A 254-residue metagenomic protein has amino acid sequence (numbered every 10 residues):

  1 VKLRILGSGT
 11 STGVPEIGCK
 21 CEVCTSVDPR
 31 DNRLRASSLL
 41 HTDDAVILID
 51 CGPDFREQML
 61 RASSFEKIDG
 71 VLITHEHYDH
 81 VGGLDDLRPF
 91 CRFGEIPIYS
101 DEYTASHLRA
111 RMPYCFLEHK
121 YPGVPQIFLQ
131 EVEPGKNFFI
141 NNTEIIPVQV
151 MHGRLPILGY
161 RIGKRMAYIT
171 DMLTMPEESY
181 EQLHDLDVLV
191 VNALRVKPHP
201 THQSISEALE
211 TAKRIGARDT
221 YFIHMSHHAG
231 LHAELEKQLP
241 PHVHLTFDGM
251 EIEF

Functional and structural regions predicted by a protein language model:
V1-I169, L235-F254: Binuclear metal-dependent hydrolase catalytic cores
T174-F254: Cap/insert and terminal regions of metallo-dependent hydrolase folds
